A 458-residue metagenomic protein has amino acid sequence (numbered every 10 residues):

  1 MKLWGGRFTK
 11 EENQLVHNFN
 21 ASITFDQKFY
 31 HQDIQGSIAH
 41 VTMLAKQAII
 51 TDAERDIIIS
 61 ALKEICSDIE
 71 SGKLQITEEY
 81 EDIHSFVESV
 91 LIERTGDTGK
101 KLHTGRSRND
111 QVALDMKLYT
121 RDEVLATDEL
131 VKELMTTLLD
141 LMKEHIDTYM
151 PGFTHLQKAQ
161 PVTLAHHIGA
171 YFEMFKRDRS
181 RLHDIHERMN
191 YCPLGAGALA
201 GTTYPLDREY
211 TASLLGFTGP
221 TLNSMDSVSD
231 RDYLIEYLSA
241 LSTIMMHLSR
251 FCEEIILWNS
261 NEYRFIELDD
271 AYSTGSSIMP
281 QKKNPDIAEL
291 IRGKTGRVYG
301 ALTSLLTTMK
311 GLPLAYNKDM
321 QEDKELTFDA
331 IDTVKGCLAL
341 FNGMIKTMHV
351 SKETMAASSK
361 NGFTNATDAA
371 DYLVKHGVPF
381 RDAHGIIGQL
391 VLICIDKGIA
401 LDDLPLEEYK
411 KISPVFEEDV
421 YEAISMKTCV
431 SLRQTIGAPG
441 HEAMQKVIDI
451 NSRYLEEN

Functional and structural regions predicted by a protein language model:
M1-G201, L206-S213, T274-G275, D286 (+3 more regions): A helix-coil-helix interface module used to build multimeric assemblies and to scaffold catalytic/cofactor sites
M1-G36, D97-T98, M279-N458: Glycine-rich cofactor/substrate-binding loops
S37, H84, E88, L234-Y237 (+2 more regions): Short runs of predominantly hydrophobic/aromatic residues within well-ordered alpha helices that form helix-helix
H40, L44, A61-D68, V90 (+16 more regions): Generic, well-ordered alpha-helical scaffold segments in large soluble proteins
T42-I50, T163-H166, I235-T243, D368-G377: Short, well-ordered beta-strand elements within core beta-sheets of diverse protein domains
I49-I50, L74, Y263-R264, P379 (+1 more regions): Conserved hydrophobic residue
A53-E54, T221, D382, D403: A generic structural-conservation signal
K117, R121-V124, D128, K143 (+4 more regions): Charged, flexible cofactor/metal-binding loops and thiol motifs
